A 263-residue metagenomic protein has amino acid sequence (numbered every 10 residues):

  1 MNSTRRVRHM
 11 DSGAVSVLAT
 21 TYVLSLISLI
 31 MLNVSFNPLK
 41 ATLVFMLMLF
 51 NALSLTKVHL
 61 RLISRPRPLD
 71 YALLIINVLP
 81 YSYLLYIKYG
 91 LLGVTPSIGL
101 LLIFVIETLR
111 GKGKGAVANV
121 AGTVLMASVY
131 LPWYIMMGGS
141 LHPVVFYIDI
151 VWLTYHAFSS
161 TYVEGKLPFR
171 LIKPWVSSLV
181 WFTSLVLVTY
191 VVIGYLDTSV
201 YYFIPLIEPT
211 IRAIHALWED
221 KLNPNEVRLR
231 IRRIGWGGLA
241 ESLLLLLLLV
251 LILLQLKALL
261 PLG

Functional and structural regions predicted by a protein language model:
M1-L49: N-terminal signal-anchor module of multipass membrane proteins
N2-R5, A52-R65, L101-A116, A157-P174 (+1 more regions): C-terminal ends of transmembrane helices
Y22-S25, Y71-S82, V120-I135, W175-Y190 (+1 more regions): Small-residue-rich segments of transmembrane alpha-helices in multi-pass membrane proteins, especially helix faces
S25-L43, P80-T95, S128-I148, V188-Y202 (+1 more regions): Helix-coil boundary and interhelical linker segments in multi-pass alpha-helical membrane proteins
D70-L102, S184-N223: Transmembrane helix-loop-helix
L79-L84, T95-W133: Intramembrane alpha-helical segments
N119-T198: Generic multipass alpha-helical transmembrane bundles of integral membrane proteins
A216-L245: Interfacial loop-to-transmembrane junctions
